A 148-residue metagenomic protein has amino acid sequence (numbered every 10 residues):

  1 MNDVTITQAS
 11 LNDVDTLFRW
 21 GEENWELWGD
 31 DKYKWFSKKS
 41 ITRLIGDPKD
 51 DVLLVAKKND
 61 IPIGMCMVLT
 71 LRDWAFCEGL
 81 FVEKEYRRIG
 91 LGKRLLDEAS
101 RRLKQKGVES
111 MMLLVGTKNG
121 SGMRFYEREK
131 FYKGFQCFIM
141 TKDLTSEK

Functional and structural regions predicted by a protein language model:
M1-N12, S146-K148: Conserved N-terminal entry element of GNAT/NAT acetyltransferase domains
Q8-V14, F18-E78, E83, L96 (+3 more regions): Acetyl-CoA-dependent GNAT
E83-E85, I89, T117-K118: Active-site acidic-Proline motif in GNAT/NAT acetyltransferases
Y86, G90-E98: Conserved acetyl-CoA pyrophosphate-binding loop and the N-cap/start of the following alpha-helix in GNAT-like
K93, T117-F135: Conserved active-site alpha-helix within GNAT-family acetyltransferase domains
L103-V115: Conserved GNAT acetyl-CoA-binding A-motif
L113-G122, T141-L144: Conserved beta-strand-loop-alpha-helix junction that forms the acyl-donor binding cleft
E129, Q136-E147: Active-site/acyl-donor-binding loops of N-acyltransferases
